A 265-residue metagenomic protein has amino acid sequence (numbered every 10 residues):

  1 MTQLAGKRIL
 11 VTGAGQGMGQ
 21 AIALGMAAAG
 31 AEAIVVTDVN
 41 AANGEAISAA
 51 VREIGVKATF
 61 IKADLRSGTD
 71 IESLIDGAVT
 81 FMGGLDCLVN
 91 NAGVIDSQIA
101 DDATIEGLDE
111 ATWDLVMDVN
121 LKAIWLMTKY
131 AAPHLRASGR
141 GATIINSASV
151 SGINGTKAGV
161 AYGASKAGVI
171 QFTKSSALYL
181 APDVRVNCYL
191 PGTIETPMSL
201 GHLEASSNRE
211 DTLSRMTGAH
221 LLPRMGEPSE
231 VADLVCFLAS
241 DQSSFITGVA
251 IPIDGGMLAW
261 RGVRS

Functional and structural regions predicted by a protein language model:
Q3, D102, N154, C236 (+1 more regions): Short C-terminal tail/terminal secondary-structure segment of NAD(P)H-dependent dehydrogenase/reductase domains
Q3-V35: Canonical Rossmann dinucleotide-binding motif of NAD(H)/NADP(H)-dependent dehydrogenases/reductases, specifically
I99-D114, M216: Substrate-binding pocket helix/loop in short-chain dehydrogenase/reductase
T128, S165, T173: Active-site helix of classical SDR
P133, A177-P182, S244: Alpha-helical segment proximal to the catalytic Tyr-Lys
S149: Residue(s) in the substrate-gating loop at a strand-loop-helix junction that position the organic substrate next
A181-R185, L190, I246-G248: Short, small/polar-rich loop/turn modules that mediate ligand/substrate recognition or access, typified
